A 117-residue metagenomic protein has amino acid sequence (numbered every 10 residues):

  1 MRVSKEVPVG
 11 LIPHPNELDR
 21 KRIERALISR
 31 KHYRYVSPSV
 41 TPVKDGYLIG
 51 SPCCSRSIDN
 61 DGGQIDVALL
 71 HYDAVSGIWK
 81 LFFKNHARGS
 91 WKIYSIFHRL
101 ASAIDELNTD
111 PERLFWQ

Functional and structural regions predicted by a protein language model:
M1-I58: Negatively charged, low-complexity tracts enriched in Asp/Glu with abundant Ser/Thr
M1-P8, F82-Q117: Mixed-charge, Lys/Arg-enriched low-complexity segments
N16, D73, R99-L100: Helix N-cap and loop-to-helix transition residues
I23, D66, R99-L100: Amphipathic alpha-helical interface surfaces
I58-Q64: Phosphoinositide-binding peripheral membrane targeting modules
Q64-V67, K92-Y94: Local beta-strand/beta-hairpin segments that build beta-sheet-rich folds
A68-S90: Short aromatic-glycine-(Arg/Gly/Cys) micro-motifs in beta-strand/loop hairpins
